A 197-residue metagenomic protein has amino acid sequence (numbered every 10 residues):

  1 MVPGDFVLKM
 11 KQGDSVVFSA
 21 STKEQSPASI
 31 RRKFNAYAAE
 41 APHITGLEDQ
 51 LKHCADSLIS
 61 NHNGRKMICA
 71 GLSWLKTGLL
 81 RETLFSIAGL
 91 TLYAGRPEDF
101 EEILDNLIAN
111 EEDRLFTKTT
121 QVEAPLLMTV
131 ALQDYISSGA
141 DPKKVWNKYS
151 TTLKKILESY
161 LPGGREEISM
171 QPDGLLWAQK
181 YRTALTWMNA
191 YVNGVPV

Functional and structural regions predicted by a protein language model:
M1-G4, K9-V17, R114-T151, E158-V197: The feature captures the catalytic groove of carbohydrate-active enzymes
M1-K76, P142-S150, K154-P162: Acidic/polar, glycine-enriched structural segments that form the non-catalytic walls/loops of the carbohydrate-binding
F18-S19, D105, A109, V130: Generic structural signal for well-ordered, non-membrane alpha-helices
L58-H62, L107-R114, G163, E167: A short secondary-structure junction motif
W74-N110: Alpha-helical support elements that line or immediately flank enzyme active sites and cofactor-binding pockets
